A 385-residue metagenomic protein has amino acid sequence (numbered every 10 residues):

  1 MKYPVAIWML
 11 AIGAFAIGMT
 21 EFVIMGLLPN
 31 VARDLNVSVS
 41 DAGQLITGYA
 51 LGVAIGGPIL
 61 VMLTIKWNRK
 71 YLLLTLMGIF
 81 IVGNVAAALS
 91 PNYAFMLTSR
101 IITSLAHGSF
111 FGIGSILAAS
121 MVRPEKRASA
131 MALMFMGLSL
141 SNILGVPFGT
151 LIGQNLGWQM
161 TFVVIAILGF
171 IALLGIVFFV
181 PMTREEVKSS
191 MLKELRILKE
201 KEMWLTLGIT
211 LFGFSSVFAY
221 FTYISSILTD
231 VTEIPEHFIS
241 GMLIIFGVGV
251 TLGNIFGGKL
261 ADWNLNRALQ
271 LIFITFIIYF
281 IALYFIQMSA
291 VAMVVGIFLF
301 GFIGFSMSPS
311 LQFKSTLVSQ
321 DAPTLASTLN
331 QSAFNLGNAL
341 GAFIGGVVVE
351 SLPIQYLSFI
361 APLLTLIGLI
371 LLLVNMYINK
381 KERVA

Functional and structural regions predicted by a protein language model:
N36, N68, L89-F95, E233 (+1 more regions): Helix-breaking motifs and short loop linkers at transmembrane-helix boundaries and internal kinks in secondary membrane
I55-A94: Conserved MFS/SLC helix-loop-helix module at the cytosolic interface between two early adjacent transmembrane helices
G57-N68, G253-L265, V349: Helix-to-loop junctions at the C-terminal end of transmembrane segments in multipass secondary transporters
I79, G83-A86, A94-T103, V291-L299: Paired small-residue
F95, R123-K126, M131-F178, Y223 (+2 more regions): Helix-loop-helix hairpin linking two adjacent transmembrane segments in secondary transporters
S99-G137: Cytoplasmic helix-loop-helix junction between adjacent transmembrane helices in 12-TM secondary transporters
R267-L311: C-terminal transmembrane helical hairpin of 12-TM major facilitator-type secondary transporters
L317-I354, I360-A361: A late C-terminal transmembrane helix in Major Facilitator Superfamily
